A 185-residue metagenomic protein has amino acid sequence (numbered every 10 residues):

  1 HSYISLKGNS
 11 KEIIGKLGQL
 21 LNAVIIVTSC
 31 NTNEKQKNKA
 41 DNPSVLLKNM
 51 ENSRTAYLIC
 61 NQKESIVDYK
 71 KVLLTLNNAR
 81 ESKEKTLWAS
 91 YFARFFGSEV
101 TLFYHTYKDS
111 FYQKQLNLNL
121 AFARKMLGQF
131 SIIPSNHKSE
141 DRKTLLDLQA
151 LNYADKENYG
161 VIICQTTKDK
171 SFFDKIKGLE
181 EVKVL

Functional and structural regions predicted by a protein language model:
S2-I13, D141-D147: Charged docking surfaces used in two-component/phosphorelay signaling
E12-S65, A154-L185: Gly/Ser-rich helix-loop-strand patches that form or flank binding pockets for ribonucleotide-derived cofactors
V24-I26, K70-L73, G97-F103, P134-N136 (+1 more regions): Hydrophobic beta-strand segments of well-ordered beta-sheets in folded domains
Q36, S82, D109-L118, F172: Short, charged/polar "capping" segments at the starts of alpha-helices and the immediately preceding loops
N52, K63-F103, N117, A121-Q129: Short acidic/Ser/Thr-enriched loop-to-helix initiation segments
K114-K168: Glycine/small-residue-rich hydrophobic helix-like segments
